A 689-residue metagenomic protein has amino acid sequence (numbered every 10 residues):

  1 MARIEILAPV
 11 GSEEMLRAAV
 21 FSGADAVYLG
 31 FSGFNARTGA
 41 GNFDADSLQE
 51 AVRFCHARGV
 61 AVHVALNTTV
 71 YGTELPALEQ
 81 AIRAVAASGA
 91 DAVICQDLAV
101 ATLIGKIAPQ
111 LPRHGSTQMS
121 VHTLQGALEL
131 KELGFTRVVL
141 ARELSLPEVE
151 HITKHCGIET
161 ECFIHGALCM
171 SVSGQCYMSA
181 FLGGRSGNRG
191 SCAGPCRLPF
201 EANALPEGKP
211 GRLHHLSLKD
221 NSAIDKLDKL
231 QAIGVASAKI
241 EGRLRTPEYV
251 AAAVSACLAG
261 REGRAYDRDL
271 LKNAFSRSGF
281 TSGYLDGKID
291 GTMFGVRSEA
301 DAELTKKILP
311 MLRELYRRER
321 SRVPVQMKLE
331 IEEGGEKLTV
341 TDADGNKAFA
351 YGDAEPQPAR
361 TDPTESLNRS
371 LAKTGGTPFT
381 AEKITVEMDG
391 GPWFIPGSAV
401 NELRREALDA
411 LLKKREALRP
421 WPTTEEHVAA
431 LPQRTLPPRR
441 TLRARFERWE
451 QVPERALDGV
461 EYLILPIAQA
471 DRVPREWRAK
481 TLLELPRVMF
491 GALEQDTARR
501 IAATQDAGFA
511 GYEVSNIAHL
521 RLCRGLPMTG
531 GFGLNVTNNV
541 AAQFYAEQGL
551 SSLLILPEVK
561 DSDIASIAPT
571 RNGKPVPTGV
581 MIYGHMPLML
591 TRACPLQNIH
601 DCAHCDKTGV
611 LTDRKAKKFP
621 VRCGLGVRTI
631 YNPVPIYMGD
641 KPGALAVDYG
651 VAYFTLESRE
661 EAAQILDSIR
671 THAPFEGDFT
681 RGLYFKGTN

Functional and structural regions predicted by a protein language model:
M1-S22, A26-R37, A51-V52, R58-A86 (+5 more regions): Surface-exposed amphipathic alpha-helical tracts and adjacent flexible/coil segments at the periphery of soluble enzymes
F43-L48: Glycine-rich, highly charged phosphate/nucleotide-binding loops
T102: A cross-family signal for key residues in well-ordered alpha-helices that form functional helical elements
H122: Active-site PLP-lysine loop of aminotransferase-like
